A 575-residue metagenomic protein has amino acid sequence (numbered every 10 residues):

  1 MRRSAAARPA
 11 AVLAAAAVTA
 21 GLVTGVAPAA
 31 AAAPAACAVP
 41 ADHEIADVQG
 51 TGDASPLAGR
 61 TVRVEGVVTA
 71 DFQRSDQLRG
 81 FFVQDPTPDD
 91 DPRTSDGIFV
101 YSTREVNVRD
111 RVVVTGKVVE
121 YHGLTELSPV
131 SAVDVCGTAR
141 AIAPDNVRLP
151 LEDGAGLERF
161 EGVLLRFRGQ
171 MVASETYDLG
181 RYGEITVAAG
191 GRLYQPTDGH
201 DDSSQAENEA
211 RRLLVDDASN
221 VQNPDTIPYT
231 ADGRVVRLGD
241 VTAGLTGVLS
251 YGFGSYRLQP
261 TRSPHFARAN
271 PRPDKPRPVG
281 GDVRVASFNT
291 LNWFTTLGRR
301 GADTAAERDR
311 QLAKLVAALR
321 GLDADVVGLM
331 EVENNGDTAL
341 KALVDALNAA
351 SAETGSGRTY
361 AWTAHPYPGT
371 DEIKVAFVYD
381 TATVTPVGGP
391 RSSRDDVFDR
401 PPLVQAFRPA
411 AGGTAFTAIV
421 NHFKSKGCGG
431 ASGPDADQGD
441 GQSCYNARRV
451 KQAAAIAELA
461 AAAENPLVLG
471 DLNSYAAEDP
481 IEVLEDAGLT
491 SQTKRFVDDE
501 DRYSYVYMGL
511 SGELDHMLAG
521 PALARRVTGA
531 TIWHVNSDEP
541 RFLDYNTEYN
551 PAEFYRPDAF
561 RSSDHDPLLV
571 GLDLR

Functional and structural regions predicted by a protein language model:
M1-A33: Secretory targeting and sorting signals
A6, A41-E44, I481, S491-Q492: Secondary-structure junction/capping motif
G21-L22, A41, A143-D145, G430-D435: Short amphipathic alpha-helical segments, especially helix-boundary/capping motifs
A33-G298, A302, A306-A318, A349-S351 (+6 more regions): Extended non-catalytic accessory segments flanking core domains
E105, E184-I185, A189-R192, L214 (+2 more regions): Divalent cation-coordinating acidic motifs and surrounding scaffolds that mediate Ca2+/Mg2+/Mn2+/Zn2+-dependent binding
